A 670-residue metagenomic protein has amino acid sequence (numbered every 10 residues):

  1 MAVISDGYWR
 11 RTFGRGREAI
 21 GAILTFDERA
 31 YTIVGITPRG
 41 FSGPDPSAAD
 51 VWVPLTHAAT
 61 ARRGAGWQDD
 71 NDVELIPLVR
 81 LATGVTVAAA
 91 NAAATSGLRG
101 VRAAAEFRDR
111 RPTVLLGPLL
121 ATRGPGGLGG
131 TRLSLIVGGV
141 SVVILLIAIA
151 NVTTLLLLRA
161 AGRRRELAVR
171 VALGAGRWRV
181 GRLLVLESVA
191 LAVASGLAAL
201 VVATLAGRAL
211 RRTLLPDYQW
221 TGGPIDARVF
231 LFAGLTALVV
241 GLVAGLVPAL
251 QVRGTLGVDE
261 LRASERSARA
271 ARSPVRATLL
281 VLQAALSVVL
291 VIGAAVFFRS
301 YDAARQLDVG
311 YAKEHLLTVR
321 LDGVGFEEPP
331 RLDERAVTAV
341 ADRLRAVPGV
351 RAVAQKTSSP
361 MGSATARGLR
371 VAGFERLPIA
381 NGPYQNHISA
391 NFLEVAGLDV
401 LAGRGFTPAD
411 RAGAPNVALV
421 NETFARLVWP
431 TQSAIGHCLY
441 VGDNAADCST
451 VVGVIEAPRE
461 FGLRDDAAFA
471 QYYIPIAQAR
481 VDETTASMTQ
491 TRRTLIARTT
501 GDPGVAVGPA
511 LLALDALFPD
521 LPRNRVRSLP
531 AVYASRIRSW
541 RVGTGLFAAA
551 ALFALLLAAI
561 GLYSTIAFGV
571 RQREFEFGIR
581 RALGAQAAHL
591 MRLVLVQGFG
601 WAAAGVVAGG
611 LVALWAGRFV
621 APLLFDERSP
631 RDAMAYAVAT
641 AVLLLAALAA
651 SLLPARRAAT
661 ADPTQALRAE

Functional and structural regions predicted by a protein language model:
M1-L135, R208, R212, F297 (+1 more regions): Mid-to-C-terminal secondary-structure elements that act as membrane-proximal/extracytoplasmic interface segments
A82, S141-I147, A194, A198-V202 (+8 more regions): Hydrophobic alpha-helical membrane-associated segments
A93-V143, A161-R164, A206-L235, R266-T278 (+6 more regions): Membrane-helix entry/capping segments
A121-G127, L155-R182, L186, A206-E328 (+2 more regions): Alpha-helical transmembrane segments of integral membrane proteins
A148-S195, G254-E265, I560-W601, T660-R668: Intracellular coupling helices
T153, S188-G257, R299, V596-A659: Small-residue-rich transmembrane alpha-helices
